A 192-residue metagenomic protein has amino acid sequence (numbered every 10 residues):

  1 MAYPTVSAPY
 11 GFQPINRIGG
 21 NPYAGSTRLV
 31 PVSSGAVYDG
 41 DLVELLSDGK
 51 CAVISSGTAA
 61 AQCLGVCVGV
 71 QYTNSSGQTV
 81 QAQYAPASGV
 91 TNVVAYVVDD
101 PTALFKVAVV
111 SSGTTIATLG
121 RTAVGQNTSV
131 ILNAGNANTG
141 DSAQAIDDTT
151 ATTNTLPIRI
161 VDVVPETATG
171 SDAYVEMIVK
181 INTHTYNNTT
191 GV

Functional and structural regions predicted by a protein language model:
M1-V192: Surface-exposed, low-hydrophobicity beta-strand/loop segments enriched in small/polar/acidic residues
